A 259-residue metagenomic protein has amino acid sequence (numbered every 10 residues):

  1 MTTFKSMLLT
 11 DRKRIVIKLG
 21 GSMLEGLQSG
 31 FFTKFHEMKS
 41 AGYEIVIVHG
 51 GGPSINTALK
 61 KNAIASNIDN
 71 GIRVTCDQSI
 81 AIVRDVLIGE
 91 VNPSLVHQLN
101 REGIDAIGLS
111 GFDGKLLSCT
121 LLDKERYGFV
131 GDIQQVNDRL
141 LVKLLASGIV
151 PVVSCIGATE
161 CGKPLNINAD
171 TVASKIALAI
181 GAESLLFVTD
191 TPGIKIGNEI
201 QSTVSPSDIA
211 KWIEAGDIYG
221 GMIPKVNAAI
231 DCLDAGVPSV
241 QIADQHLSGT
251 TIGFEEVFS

Functional and structural regions predicted by a protein language model:
T2-S259: C-terminal catalytic "cap/lid" subdomain
